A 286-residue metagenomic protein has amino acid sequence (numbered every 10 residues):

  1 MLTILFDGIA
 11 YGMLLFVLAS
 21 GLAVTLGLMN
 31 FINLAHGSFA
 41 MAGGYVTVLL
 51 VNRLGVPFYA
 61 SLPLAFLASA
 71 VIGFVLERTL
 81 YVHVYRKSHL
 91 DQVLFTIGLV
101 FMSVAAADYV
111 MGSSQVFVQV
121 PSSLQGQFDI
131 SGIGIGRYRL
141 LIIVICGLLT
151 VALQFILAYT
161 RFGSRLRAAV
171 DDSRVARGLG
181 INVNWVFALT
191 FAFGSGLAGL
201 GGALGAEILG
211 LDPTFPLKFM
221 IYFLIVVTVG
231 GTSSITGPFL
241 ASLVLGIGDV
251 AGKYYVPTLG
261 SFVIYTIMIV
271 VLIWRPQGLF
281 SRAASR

Functional and structural regions predicted by a protein language model:
M1-L14, I135, I156-R161, F187-G230 (+1 more regions): Inter-helical junctions in multi-pass inner-membrane proteins, predominant in energy-converting antiporter-like
M1-L18, V46, L54-S61, K87-Q92 (+4 more regions): Membrane-interfacial amphipathic/re-entrant helices at transmembrane-helix boundaries
F6-D7, L28-V75, T79: Membrane-embedded helix boundary and interhelical linker motif in transport proteins
G55-V100, A106, L240-A241, L245 (+1 more regions): Alpha-helical transmembrane segments within multi-pass membrane transporters and channels
T79, V110, R174-G178, N182-W185 (+1 more regions): Cytosolic-side transmembrane-helix boundaries in multi-pass membrane proteins
V84, H89-Y159, V186-L189, A251 (+2 more regions): Transmembrane helix-bundle core of multi-pass membrane transporters and related energy-transducing complexes
V84-A107, P216-T228, P257-R275: Pore- or pathway-lining transmembrane helices of multi-pass membrane proteins that form conduits for solutes/ions
S131-L211, I235-L240: Helix-loop-helix "hairpin" substructures at the membrane interface of multi-pass membrane proteins
